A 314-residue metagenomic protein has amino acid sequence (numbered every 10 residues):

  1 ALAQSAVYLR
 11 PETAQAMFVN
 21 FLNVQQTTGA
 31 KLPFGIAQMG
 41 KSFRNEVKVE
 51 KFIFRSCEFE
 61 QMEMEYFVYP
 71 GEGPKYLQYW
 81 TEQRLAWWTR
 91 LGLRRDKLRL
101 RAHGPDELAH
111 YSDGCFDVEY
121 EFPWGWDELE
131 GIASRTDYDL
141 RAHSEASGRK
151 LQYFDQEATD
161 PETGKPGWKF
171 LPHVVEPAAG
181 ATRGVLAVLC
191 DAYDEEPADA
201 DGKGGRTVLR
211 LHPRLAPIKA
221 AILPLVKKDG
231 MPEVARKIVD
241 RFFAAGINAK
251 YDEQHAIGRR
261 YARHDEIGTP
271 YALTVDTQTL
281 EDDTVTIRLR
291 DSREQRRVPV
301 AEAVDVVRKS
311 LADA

Functional and structural regions predicted by a protein language model:
A1-A314: NTP/phosphate- and nucleic-acid-binding module
